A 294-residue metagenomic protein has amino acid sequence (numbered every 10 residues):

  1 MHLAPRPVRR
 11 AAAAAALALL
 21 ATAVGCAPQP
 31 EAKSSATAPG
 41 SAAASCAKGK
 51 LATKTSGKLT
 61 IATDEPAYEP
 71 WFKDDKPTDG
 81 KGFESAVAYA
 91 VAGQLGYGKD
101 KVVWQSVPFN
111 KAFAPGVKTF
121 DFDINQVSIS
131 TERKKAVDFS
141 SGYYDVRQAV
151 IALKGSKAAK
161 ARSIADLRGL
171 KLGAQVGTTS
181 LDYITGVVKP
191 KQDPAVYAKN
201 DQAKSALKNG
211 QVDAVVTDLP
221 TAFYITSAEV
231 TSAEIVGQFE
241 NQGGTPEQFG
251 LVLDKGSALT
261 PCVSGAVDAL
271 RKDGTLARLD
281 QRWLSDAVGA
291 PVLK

Functional and structural regions predicted by a protein language model:
A23-A36: Bacterial lipoprotein signal-peptidase II cleavage site
A27, S85, G93-Q94, T178 (+1 more regions): Extended ligand-binding regions for polar small-molecule ligands
A32-S34, A42-G49, K101, T179-P194 (+2 more regions): Ligand-binding clefts/hinges and TM-proximal coupling segments of bilobed small-molecule sensing domains
S34-D123: Extracytoplasmic small-molecule ligand-binding "clamshell" domains of the periplasmic binding protein/Venus flytrap
E65, D145-A152, S227-D268, D286-K294: Periplasmic-binding protein-like
G80-L95, V127-I129, R147-K204, D213-F223 (+1 more regions): Bilobed "Venus flytrap"/periplasmic-binding protein-like clamshell domains and structurally analogous long
V102-I164: Acidic, polar ligand-binding/catalytic clefts
K111, V127-A136, T185-G186, D213-T245: A ligand-binding cleft/hinge motif common to bilobed small-molecule-binding domains
